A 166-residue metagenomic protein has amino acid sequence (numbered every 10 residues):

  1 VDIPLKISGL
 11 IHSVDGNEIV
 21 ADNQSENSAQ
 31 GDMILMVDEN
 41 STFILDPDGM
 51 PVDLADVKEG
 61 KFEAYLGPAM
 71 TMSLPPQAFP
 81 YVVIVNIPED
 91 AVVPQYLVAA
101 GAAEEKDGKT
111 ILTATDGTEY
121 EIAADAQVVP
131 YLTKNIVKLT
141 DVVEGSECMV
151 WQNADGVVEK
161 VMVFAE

Functional and structural regions predicted by a protein language model:
V1-M33, L45-E121, L132-E166: Short, flexible, surface-exposed loop segments at domain boundaries
G9, N40-F43, A126-V128: Small-residue (G/S/T/A) turn/hinge positions that recur once per unit in extracellular repeat modules
I34-D38: Disulfide-stabilized netrin-like
